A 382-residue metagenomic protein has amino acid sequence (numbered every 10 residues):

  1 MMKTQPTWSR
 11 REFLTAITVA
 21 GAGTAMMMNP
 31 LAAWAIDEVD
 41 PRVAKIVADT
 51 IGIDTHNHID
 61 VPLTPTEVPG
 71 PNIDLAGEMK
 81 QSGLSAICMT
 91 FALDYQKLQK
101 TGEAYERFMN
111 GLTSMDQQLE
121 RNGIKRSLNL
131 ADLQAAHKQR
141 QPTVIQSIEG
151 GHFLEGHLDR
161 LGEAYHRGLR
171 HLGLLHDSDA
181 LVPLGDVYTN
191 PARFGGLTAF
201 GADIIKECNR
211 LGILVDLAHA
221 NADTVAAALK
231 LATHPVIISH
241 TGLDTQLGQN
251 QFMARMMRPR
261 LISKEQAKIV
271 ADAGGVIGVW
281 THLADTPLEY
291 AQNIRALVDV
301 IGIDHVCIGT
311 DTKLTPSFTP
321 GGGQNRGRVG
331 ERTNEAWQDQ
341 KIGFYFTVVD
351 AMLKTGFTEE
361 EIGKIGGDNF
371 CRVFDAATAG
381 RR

Functional and structural regions predicted by a protein language model:
M1, G52-D54, V236: A composition/secondary-structure signal for short, hydrophobic, low-basic-content segments with alpha-helix propensity
M1-S9: N-terminal secretory signal peptides
W8-P191, D244, F252-R382: N-terminal hydrophobic targeting/anchoring segments and the immediately downstream early-domain regions of hydrolases
F194-L229: Loop-centered beta-sheet repeat module
I204-C208, N250, R255-M256: N-terminal secretory/targeting leader peptides
P235-T241: Short hydrophobic/aromatic-enriched beta-strand-loop microsegments
